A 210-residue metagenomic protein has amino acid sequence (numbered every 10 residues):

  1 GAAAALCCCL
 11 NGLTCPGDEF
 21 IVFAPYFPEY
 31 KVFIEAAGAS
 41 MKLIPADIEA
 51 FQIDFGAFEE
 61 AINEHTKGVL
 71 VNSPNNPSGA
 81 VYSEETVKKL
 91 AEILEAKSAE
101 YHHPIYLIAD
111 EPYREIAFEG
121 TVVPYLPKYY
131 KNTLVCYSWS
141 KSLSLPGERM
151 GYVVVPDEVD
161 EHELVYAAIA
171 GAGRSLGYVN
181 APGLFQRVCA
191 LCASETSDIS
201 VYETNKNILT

Functional and structural regions predicted by a protein language model:
G1, G17, A61-E64, G171-A172 (+1 more regions): Short, intrinsically disordered, charge-balanced linker/junction segments flanking boundaries in proteins
G1-H102, R114-Y129: Conserved core of the PLP fold type I
Y26, E111, W139: A short beta-strand-to-loop transition that corresponds to the Sensor-1 phosphate-sensing loop of AAA+ P-loop ATPases
K42, I108, V135: Conserved Rossmann-like nucleotide-binding pocket used by diverse enzymes that bind dinucleotide cofactors
H103-L107: Residue-level recognition of the N-termini of beta-strands and the immediately preceding loop/turn
K131-N207: Conserved core segment of the aminotransferase class I/II
